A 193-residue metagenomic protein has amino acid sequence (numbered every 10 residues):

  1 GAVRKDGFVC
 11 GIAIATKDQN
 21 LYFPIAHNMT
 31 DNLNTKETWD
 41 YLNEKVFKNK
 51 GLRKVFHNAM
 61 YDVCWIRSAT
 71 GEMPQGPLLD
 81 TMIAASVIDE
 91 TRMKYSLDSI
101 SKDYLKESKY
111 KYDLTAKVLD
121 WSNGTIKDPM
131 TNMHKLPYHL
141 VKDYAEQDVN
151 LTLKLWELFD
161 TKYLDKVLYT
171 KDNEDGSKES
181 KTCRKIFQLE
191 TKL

Functional and structural regions predicted by a protein language model:
G1-D103: Conserved RNase H-like, two-metal-ion catalytic cores of nucleic-acid enzymes
E72-L78, Y110-L193: Mixed-charge, glycine-rich, non-catalytic linkers/tails in nucleic-acid processing enzymes
K106-E107: Glycine-rich, acidic and aromatic/proline-enriched surface loops and short helix-turn segments that act as binding
